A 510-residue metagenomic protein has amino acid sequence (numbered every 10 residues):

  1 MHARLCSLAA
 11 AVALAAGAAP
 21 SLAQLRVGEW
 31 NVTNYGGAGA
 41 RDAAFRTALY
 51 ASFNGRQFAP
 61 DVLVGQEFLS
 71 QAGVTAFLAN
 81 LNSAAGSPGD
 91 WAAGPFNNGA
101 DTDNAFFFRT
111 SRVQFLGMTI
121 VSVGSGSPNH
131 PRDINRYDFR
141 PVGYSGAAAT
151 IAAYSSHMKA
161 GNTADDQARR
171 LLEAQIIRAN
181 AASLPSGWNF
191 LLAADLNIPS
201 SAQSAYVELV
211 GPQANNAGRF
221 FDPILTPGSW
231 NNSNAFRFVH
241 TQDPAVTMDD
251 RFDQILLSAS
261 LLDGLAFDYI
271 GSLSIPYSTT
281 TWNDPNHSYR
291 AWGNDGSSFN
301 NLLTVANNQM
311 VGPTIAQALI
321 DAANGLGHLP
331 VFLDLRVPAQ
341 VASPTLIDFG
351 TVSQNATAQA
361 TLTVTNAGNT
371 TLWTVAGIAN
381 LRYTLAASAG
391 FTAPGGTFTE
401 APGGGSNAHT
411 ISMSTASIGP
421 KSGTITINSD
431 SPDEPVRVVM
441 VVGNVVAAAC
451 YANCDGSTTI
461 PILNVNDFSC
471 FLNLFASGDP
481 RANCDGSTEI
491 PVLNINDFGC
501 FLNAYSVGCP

Functional and structural regions predicted by a protein language model:
M1-A9: Bacterial N-terminal signal peptides that target proteins for export
A9-A11, S21: Cleavable N-terminal signal peptides
A23-A339, V439-V441, V446: Divalent cation-coordinating acidic motifs and surrounding scaffolds that mediate Ca2+/Mg2+/Mn2+/Zn2+-dependent binding
T33, L69-S70, N82-S83, R112-V113 (+7 more regions): Acidic glycine-/aspartate-rich tracts in secreted/extracellular proteins
A40, D166, S204, V337 (+3 more regions): Hydrophobic alpha-helical membrane-insertion segments
V337-A448: Feature for long, exposed domains in two main contexts
N444-P510: Cellulosome-associated attachment modules in secreted, modular CAZymes
